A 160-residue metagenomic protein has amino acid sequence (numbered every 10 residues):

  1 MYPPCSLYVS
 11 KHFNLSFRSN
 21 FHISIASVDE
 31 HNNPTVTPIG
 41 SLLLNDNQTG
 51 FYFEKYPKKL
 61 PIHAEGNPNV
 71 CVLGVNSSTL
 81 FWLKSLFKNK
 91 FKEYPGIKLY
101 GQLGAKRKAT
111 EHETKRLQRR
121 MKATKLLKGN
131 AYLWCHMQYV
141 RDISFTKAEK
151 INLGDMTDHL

Functional and structural regions predicted by a protein language model:
M1-L160: Binding-site signature for planar aromatic cofactors or substrates
